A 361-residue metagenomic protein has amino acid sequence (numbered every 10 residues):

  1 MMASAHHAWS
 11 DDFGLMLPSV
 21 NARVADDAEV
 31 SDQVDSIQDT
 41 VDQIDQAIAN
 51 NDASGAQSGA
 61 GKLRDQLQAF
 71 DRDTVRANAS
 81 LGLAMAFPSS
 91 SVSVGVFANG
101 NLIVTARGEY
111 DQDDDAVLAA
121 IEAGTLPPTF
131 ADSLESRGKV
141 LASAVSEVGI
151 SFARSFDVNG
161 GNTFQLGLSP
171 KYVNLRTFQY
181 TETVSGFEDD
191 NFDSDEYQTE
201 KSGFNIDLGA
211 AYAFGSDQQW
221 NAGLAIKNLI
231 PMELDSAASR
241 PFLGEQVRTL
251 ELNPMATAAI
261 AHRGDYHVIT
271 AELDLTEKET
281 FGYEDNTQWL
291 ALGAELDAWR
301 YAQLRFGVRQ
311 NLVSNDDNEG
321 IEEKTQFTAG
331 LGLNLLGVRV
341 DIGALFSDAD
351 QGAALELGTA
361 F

Functional and structural regions predicted by a protein language model:
M2-A3, I230: Generic, ordered loop/turn and secondary-structure boundary motif
A3-H7, A79-S89, V96, V148-R154 (+9 more regions): Residues on the lipid-exposed face of transmembrane beta-strands in outer-membrane beta-barrel proteins
A5-S194: A subset of solvent-exposed loop/turn segments in beta-rich extracellular surface proteins, enriched in glycine
A8-S10, F87-V94, S155-L166, A213-A222 (+3 more regions): Secondary-structure transition into beta-strands, especially the periplasmic turns and strand N-termini that construct
D65-N78, G138-A144, E196-F204, R248-P254 (+3 more regions): Short sequence motifs at beta-strands and strand-loop junctions characteristic of Gram-negative outer-membrane
L67-D71, S133-K139, D190-Q198, S239-R248 (+2 more regions): Extracellular loop and loop/strand-boundary signature of outer-membrane beta-barrel proteins
S169-A237: Loop-centered beta-sheet repeat module
S216, N221-F361: Outer membrane beta-barrel transmembrane domains
